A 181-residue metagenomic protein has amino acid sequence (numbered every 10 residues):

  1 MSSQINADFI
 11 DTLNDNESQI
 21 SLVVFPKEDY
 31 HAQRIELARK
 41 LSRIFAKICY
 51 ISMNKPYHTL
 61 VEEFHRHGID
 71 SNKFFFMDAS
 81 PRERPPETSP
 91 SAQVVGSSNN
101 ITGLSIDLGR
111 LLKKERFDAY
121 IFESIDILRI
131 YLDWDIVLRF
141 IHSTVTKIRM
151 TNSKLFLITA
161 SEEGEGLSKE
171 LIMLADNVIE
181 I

Functional and structural regions predicted by a protein language model:
M1-E63: Glycine-rich P-loop/Walker A and Walker A-like loops and their local beta1-loop-alpha1 context in P-loop NTPases
L22, A119-F122, F156: Structural motif
L37-A38, L60-I69, L167-M173: Short, aromatic/basic amphipathic alpha-helical patches
I44, D70, T151, M173-A175: Short, structured coil segments at secondary-structure junctions
L60, F64-N100: Long, charge-dense
P85-S143: Phosphate-binding/switch loop-helix module in NTP-utilizing enzymes
L132, I136-E163: Substrate-engagement module of ASCE P-loop NTPases
S153, A160-I181: Phosphate-binding/switch region of NTP-binding enzymes
